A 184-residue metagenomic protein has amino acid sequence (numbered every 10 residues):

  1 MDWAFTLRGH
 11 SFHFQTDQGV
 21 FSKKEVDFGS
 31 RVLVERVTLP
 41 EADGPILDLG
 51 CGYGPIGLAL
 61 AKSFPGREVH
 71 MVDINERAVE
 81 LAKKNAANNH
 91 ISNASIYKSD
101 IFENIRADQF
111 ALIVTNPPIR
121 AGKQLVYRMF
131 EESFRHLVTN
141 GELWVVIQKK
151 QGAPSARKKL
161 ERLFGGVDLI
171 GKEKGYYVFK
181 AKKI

Functional and structural regions predicted by a protein language model:
M1-P40: Class I SAM-dependent transferase core
G29-T115: Conserved SAM/SAH cofactor-binding pocket of Class I
L60, S133-F134, L160: Class I S-adenosylmethionine-dependent transferase superfamily signal
D73-E76, L125, Q148: Short beta->alpha hinge that forms the Motif I/post-I loop of the SAM-binding pocket
Y127-T139: A short glycine-rich, Lys/Arg-flanked "PGG" loop and its adjoining helix->strand segment in the class I
N140-I147: Conserved beta-strand signature within the Rossmann-like core of class I S-adenosyl-L-methionine
Q148-G165: Conserved class I S-adenosyl-L-methionine
K172-I184: Core SAM-dependent methyltransferase catalytic element
